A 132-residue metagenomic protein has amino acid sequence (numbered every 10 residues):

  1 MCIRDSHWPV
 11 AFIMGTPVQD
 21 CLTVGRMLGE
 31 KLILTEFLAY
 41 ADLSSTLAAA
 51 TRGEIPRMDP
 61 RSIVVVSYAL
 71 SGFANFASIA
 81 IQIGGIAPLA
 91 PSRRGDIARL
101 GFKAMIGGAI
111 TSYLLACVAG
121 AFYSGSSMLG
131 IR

Functional and structural regions predicted by a protein language model:
R4-E54: Transmembrane helical segments that form the transport core of multi-pass membrane transport proteins
L32-R132: C-terminal transmembrane helix pair
